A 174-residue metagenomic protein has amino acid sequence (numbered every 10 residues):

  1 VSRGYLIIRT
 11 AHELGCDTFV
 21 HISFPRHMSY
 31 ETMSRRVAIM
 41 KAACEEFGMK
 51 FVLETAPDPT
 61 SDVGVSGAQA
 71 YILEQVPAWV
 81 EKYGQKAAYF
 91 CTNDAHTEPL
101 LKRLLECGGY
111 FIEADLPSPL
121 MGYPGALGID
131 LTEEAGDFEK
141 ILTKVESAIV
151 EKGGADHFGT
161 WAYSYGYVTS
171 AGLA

Functional and structural regions predicted by a protein language model:
V1, V20-S23, F51-E54, Y83-D94 (+1 more regions): Periplasmic-binding protein-like
S2-F51: An alpha-beta-alpha
G4, M33-A38, A68-P77, S170-A171: Well-ordered, non-membrane alpha-helical segments in soluble/globular domains
R9, S66-Q85: Short, well-structured alpha-helical segments in soluble
T10-T18, Y71, E134-K144: A polyampholytic, Gly/Pro-enriched intrinsically disordered region
P25-S29, D58-S61, D94-E98: Solvent-exposed loop/turn segments at secondary-structure junctions within structured extracellular/periplasmic domains
A43-F51, E98-L173: Extracellular/periplasmic periplasmic-binding protein-like sensory domains
E54-Q69: Short beta->alpha junction loops
